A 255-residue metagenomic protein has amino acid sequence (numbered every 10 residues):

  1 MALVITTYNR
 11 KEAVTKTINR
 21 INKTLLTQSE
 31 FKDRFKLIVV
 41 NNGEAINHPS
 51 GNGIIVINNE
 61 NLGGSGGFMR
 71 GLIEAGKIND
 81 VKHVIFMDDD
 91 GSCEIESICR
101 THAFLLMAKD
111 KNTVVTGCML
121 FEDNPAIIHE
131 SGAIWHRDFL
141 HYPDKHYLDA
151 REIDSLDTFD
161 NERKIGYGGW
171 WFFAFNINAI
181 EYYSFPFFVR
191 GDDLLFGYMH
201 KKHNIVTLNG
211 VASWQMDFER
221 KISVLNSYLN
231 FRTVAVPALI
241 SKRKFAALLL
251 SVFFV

Functional and structural regions predicted by a protein language model:
R10-L26: Short, well-formed alpha-helical segments that are part of the catalytic scaffolds of diverse glycosyltransferases
V39-H48: A conserved acidic beta->alpha catalytic loop
S50-G66, E74: Conserved donor nucleotide-binding strand/loop of the catalytic core
D80-S92: Short beta-strand-to-loop acidic/aromatic patch adjacent to the donor-nucleotide binding site
E96-H141: Conserved donor NDP-sugar-binding/catalytic core segment of glycosyltransferases
H146-F172, K221: A recurrent flexible, glycine/aromatic-enriched loop bordering the glycosyltransferase active site that acts as
I165-F172, E181-Y198, H203-V211: Donor nucleotide-sugar recognition loop
N204-I205, N209-V255: Active-site-adjacent helix/loop segment of glycosyltransferases that harbors family-specific signature motifs
